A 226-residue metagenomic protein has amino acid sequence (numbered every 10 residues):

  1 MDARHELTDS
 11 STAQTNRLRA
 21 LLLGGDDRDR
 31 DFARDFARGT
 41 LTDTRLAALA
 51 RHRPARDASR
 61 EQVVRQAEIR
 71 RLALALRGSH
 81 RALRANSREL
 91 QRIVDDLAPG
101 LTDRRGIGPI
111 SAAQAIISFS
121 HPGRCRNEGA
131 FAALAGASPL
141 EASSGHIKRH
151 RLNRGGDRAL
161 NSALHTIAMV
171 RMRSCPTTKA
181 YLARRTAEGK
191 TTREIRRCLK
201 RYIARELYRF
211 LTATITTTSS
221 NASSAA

Functional and structural regions predicted by a protein language model:
M1, I69, A115, A163-A168 (+3 more regions): Short alpha-helical scaffolding segments that buttress acidic/His motifs in well-ordered protein cores
M1-G100, A225: Glycine-rich, often acidic, oxyanion-interacting loops/wings at catalytic, nucleic-acid, or phospho-protein interfaces
Q14-L18, R84, S120-R124, V170-T177 (+1 more regions): Short helix-capping/linker segments at secondary-structure and domain boundaries
Q62-A73, G100, R105, H150-R154 (+2 more regions): Conserved phosphate/pyrophosphate-binding and hydrolysis machinery centered on Walker-type P-loop NTPases, extending
D103, P109-T192: Phosphate-backbone recognition surface of nucleic-acid-processing proteins
G145-H146, H150, Y181-A226: Low-complexity, acidic/Ser/Thr- and charged residue-rich accessory regions of DNA metabolism proteins
